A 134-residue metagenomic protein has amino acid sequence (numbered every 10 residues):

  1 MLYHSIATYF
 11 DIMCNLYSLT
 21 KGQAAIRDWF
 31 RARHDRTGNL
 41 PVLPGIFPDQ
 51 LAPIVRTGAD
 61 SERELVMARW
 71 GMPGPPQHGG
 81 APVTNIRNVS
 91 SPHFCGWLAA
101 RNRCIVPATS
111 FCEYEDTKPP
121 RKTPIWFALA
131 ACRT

Functional and structural regions predicted by a protein language model:
M1-T134: Short linear sequence motif anchored by a di-proline
